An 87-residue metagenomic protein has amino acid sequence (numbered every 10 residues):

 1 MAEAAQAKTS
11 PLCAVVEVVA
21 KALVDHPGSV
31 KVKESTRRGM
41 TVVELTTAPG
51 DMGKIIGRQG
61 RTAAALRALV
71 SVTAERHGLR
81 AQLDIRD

Functional and structural regions predicted by a protein language model:
M1-M52, A65, L69-D87: RNA-contacting regions in translation and RNA-metabolism proteins, encompassing KH/S1 modules where present
I56-G60: Glycine-centered tight-turn and secondary-structure capping sites
